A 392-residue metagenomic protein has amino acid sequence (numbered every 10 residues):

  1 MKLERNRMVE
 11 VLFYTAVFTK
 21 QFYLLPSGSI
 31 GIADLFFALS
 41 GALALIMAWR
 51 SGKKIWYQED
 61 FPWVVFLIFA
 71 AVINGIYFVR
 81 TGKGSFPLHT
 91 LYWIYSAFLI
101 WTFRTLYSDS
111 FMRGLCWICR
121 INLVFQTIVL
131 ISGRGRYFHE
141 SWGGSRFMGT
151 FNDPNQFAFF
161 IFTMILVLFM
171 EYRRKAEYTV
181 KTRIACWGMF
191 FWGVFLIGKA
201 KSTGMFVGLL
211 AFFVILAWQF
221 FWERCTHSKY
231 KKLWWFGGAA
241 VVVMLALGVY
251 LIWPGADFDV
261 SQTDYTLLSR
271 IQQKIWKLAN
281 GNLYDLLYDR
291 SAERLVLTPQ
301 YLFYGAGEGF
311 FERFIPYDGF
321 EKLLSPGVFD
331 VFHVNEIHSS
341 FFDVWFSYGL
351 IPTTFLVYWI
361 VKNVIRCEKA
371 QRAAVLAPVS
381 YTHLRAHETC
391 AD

Functional and structural regions predicted by a protein language model:
M1-S51, F69-F78, V129-L130, R134: N-terminal signal-anchor transmembrane segment
F37-K53, M164-K175, L350-K369: Hydrophobic, aromatic-rich transmembrane alpha-helices and their immediate juxtamembrane boundary segments
F61-V72, T81-R104: Aromatic-anchored transmembrane helix interface
M112-Y137, N152-W222: Alpha-helical transmembrane segments of multi-pass inner-membrane proteins
A176-T182, W222, H333, F346-V379: Hydrophobic transmembrane alpha-helices and their immediate junctions
A217-L278, L297-P299: A membrane-periplasm/extracellular boundary helix in multi-pass inner-membrane enzymes that assemble envelope glycans
G281-Y348: Long extracytoplasmic/lumenal interhelical loops at the membrane interface of multi-pass membrane proteins
T382-T389: Conserved small/polar residues in nucleotide/adenosyl-binding loops
